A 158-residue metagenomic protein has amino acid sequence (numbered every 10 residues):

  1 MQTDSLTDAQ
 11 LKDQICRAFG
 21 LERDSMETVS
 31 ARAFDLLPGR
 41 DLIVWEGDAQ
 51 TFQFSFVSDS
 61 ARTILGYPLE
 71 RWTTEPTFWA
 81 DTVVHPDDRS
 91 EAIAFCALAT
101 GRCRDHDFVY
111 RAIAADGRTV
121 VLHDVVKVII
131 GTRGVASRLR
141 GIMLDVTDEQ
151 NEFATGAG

Functional and structural regions predicted by a protein language model:
M1-Q50, P76, I130, S137-G158: PAS-family sensory modules
Q14, P68-R140, Q150: PAS-family sensory domains
R17, D24, D41-L42, F52 (+4 more regions): General secondary-structure edge motif
D35, S60, A115: Surface-exposed charge patches
P38, V44-W45, V57-L65, Y110: Short, contiguous, well-ordered secondary-structure segments
T51-G66, D81-V83, I129: PAS-family sensory domains
